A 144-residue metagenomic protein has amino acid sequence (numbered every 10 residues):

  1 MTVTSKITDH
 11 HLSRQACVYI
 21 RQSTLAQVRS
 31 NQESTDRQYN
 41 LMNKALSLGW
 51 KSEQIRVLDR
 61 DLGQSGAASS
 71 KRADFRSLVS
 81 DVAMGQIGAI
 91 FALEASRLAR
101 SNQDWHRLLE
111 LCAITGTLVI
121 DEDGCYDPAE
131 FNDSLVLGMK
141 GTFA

Functional and structural regions predicted by a protein language model:
M1-A144: Short, structured surface patches at the beginning of a domain
